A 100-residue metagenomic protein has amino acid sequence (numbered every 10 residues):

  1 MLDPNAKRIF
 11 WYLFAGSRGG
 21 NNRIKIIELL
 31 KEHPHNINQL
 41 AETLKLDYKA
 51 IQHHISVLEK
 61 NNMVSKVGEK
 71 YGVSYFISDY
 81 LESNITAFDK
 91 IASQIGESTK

Functional and structural regions predicted by a protein language model:
M1-I24: Short alpha-helical segments that sit at the start of domains
I9-W11, S74-K100: Conserved segment of winged-helix/HTH DNA-binding domains
N21, E32-N36: Short capping segments at the starts of secondary-structure elements
I24-L30: Hydrophobic residues on short alpha-helical segments
Q39-T43: A short acidic, leucine-rich amphipathic alpha-helix
K49: Key DNA-contact positions within bacterial/archaeal DNA-binding proteins
I55-S56: Short, hydrophobic-biased segments on the C-terminal half of alpha helices that form "recognition helices"
K60-E69, F76: Beta-hairpin "wing" of winged helix-turn-helix
